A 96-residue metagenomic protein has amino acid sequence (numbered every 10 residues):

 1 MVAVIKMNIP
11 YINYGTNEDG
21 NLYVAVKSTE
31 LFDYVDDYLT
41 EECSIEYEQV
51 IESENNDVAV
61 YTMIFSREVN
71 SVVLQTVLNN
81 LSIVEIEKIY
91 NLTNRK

Functional and structural regions predicted by a protein language model:
M1-A3, N8, D33-Y34, I86-K96: Intrinsic disorder/low-complexity detector
M1-N21: Extended, compositionally biased intrinsically disordered regions at domain boundaries
G15-Y23, N55-Y61: Short glycine-rich, basic-tinged beta-strand/loop micro-motifs
Y23-D33: Short, surface-exposed ligand-recognition loops at beta-strand->loop->(often short) alpha-helix junctions that present
V35-T40, V73-I83: Short amphipathic alpha-helices in soluble, non-transmembrane regions that often serve as interface/regulatory elements
E41-S71: Acidic, low-complexity, intrinsically disordered interaction modules
E46-I51, N79-K96: Conserved short beta-strand edge segments in small beta-sheet-based binding/regulatory domains
S66-N70, T76-N80, K96: Polybasic, proline/glycine-rich intrinsically disordered low-complexity segments
